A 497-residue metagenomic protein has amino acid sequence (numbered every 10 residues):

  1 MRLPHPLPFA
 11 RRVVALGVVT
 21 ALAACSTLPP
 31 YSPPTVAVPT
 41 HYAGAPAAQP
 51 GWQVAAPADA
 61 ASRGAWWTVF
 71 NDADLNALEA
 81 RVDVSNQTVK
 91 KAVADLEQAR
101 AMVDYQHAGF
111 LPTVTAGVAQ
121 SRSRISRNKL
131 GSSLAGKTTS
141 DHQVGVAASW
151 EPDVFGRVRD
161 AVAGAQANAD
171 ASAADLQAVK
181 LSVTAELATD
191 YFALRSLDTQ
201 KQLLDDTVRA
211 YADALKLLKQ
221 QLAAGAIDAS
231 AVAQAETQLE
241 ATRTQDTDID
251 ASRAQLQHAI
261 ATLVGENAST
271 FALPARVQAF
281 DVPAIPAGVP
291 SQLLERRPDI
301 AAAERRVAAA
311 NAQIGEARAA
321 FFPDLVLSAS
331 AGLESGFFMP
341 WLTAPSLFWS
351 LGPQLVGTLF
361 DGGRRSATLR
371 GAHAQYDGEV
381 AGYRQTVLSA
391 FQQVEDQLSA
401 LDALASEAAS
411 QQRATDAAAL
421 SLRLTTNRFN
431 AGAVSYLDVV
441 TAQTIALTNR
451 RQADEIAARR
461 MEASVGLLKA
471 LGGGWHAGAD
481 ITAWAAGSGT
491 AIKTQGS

Functional and structural regions predicted by a protein language model:
R2-V84, H142, Q166, D250-E295 (+2 more regions): Terminal intrinsically disordered/low-complexity segments used for targeting and assembly
S26-L187, L325-A329, G362-L369: Short flexible linkers and secondary-structure junctions
K91, H107, P152-K180, S230 (+6 more regions): Sec/SRP-type N-terminal targeting helices
G117-S123, S149, L197, Q238 (+3 more regions): Outer-membrane beta-barrel pore domains and translocons
R127-S133, Q234, P274, F322 (+1 more regions): Outer-membrane beta-barrel translocator domains and adjoining extracellular loop/strand segments of Gram-negative
H142-A148, D190, V289, W349-L355: Hydrophobic, lipid-facing positions within transmembrane beta-strands of outer-membrane proteins
V158, A167, A173-V289, A400 (+4 more regions): Periplasmic alpha-helical coiled-coil/stalk elements that build and connect Gram-negative outer-membrane
L222-A226, F429-A433, A470-G474: A short glycine-centered flexible hinge/capping loop motif at secondary-structure junctions
